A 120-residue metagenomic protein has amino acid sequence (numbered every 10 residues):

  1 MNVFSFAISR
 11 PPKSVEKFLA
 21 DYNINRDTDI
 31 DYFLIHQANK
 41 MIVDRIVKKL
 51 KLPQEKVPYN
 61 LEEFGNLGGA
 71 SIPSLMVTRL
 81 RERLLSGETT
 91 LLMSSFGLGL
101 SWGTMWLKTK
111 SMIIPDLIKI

Functional and structural regions predicted by a protein language model:
M1-L61, S111-I120: Hydrophobic pocket-lining "lid/loop/helix" segments that shape and contact the acyl-thioester
V3, F64, G99: Glycine-/small-residue-rich active-site loops that bind phosphorylated ligands and cofactors
A7-R10, S71, M76, T104: Solvent-exposed, flexible loop/coil residues
V15, I46, I72-R79: Buried hydrophobic packing segments
I42-D44, G69, L100-W102: Short active-site-adjacent structural elements
K49, P53, F64, T78-S86: Hydrophobic alpha-helical segments
N60-I72: Active-site-adjacent helical/loop segments in soluble small-molecule enzymes
L75-I120: Conserved beta-strand-centric core segments of catalytic alpha/beta enzyme folds
